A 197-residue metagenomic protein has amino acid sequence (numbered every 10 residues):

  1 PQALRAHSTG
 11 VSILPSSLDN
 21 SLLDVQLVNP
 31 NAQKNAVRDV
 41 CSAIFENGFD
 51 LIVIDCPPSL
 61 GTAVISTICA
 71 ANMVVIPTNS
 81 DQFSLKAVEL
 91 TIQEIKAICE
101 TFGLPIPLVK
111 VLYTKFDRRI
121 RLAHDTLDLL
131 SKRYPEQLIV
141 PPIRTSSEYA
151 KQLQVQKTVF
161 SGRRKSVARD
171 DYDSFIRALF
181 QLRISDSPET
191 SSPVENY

Functional and structural regions predicted by a protein language model:
P1-S8, S12-A63: Cytosolic-facing regulatory segments adjacent to core modules
P30, S84, A168: Short, conserved glycine- and acidic-residue-centered signature motifs in active-site or ligand-binding loops
K34, A168-F180: Short, amphipathic alpha-helical "lid/cap" segments that border enzyme active or binding sites
A43-P141, S147: Conserved catalytic-core segment of NTP-binding enzymes
T145-L153: Short, glycine-rich, amphipathic interfacial segments at transmembrane boundaries or analogous
Q152-D171: C-terminal boundary of histidine-terminating zinc-finger modules
L179-S187: Short, hydrophobic alpha-helical segments
E189-Y197: A short, charged, Gly/Pro-tolerant segment at domain boundaries
